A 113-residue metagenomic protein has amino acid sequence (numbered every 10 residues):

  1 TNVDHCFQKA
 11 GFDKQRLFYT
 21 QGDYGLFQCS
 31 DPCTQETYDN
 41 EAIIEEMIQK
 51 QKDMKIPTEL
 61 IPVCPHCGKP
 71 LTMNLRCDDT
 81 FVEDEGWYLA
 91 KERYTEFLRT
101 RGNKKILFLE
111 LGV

Functional and structural regions predicted by a protein language model:
T1-V113: Conserved catalytic alpha/beta core of Sir2/sirtuin-type deacylases, generalized to analogous enzyme cores that bind
